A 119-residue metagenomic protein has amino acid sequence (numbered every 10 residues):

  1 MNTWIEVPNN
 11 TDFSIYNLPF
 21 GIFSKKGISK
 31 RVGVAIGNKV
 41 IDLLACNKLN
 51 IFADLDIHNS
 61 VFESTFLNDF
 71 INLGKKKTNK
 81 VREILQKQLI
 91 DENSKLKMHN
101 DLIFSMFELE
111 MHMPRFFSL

Functional and structural regions predicted by a protein language model:
M1-F23, A35, C46, I51-L119: Active-site microenvironments in enzyme catalytic cores
S29-A35: Short beta-strand-centered aromatic/proline hotspots
I36-I41: Beta-propeller domains
